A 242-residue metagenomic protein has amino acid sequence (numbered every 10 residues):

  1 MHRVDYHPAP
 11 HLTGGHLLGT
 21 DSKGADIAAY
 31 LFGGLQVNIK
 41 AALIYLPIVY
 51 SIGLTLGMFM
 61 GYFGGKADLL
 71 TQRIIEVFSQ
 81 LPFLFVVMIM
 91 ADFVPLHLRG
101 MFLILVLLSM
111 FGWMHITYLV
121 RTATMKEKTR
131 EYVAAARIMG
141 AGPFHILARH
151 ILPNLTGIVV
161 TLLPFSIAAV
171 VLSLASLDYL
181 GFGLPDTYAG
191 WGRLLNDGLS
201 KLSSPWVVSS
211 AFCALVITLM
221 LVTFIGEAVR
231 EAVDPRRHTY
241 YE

Functional and structural regions predicted by a protein language model:
M1-L54, M58-F59, K66, Q80 (+1 more regions): Gly/Trp-centered helix-boundary motif
L17, D21, A25, I48-G53 (+2 more regions): Generic hydrophobic transmembrane alpha-helix motif, especially the helices
A25-K40, G64-Q72, M125, T129 (+1 more regions): Amphipathic cytosolic juxtamembrane alpha-helices at the membrane-cytosol interface of multi-pass membrane transporters
V37, L69, E76-F83, G112-H115 (+5 more regions): Membrane-embedded alpha-helical bundles that form the substrate/pore pathway in multi-pass transport systems
V37-A41, L56, D68-Q72, G100-V106 (+5 more regions): Short alpha-helical transmembrane interface motifs in multi-pass membrane proteins
F85-I89, F93, L105, S109-H115 (+2 more regions): Non-cytoplasmic
L96-L103, S166-A169, D186, G190-I217: Transmembrane alpha-helical segments in multi-pass inner-membrane proteins
A123-Y132, A228-R236: Transmembrane helix boundary and interhelical loop/hinge segments in multi-pass membrane proteins
